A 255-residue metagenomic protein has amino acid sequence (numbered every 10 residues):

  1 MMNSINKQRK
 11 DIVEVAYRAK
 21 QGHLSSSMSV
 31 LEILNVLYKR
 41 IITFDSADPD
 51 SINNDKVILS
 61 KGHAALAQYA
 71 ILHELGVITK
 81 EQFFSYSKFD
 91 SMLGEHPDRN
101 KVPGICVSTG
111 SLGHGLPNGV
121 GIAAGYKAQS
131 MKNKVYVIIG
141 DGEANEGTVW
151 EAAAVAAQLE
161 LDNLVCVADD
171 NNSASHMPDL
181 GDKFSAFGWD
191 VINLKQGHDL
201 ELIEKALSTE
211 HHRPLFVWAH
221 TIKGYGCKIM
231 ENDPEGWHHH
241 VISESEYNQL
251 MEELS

Functional and structural regions predicted by a protein language model:
M1-A64: N-terminal amphipathic, basic-rich helices that act as targeting or association modules
M1-D11, V36-A47, K80-K101, M131-K132: Acidic-glycine-rich active-site phosphate/pyrophosphate-binding loop
I5, R9, V30, A65 (+3 more regions): Alpha-helix initiation and N-capping motif
E32-V36, L66-A70, P117-G121: Short amphipathic alpha-helical face segments that pack within enzyme cores and frequently flank/anchor catalytic
T43-D50, N54-K56, M92, D98-S255: Glycine-rich ThDP/TPP pyrophosphate-binding loop and its adjacent helix/strand module within ThDP-dependent enzymes
S60, E74, M230: Short beta-strand-to-turn element immediately C-terminal to the catalytic PLP-Schiff-base lysine in fold type I
Y69-I78: Alpha-helical support elements that line or immediately flank enzyme active sites and cofactor-binding pockets
